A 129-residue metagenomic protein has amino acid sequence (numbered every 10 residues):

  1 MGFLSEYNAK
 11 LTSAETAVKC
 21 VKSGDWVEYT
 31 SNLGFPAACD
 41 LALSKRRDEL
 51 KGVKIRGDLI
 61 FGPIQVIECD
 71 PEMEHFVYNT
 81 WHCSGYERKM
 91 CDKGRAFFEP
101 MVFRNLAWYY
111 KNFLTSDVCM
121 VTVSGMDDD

Functional and structural regions predicted by a protein language model:
M1-D129: Conserved alpha/beta enzyme-core scaffold
